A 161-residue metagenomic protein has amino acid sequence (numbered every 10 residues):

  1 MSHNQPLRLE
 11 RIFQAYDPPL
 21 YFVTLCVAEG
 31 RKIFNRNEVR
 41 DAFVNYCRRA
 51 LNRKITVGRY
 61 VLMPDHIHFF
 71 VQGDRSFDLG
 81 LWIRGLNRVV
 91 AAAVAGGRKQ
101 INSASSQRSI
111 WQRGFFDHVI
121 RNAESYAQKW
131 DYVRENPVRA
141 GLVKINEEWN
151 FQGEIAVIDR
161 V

Functional and structural regions predicted by a protein language model:
M1-V161: Short catalytic/metal-binding and nucleic-acid-binding patches
